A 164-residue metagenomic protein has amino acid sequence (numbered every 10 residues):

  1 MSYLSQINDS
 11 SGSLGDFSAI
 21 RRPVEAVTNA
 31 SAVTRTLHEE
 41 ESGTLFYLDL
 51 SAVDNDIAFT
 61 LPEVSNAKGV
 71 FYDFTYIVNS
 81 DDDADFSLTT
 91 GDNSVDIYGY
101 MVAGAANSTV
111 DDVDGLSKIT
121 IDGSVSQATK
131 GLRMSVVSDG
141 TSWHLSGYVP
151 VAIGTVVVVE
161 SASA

Functional and structural regions predicted by a protein language model:
S2-N107, V137-A164: Exposed extracellular interaction/assembly regions and N-terminal maturation sites
P62, S124-A128: Short, charge-rich binding segments
A106-T109, V113-G115: Acidic-leaning, charged glycine-interspersed low-complexity segments
G115-V125: A conserved acidic, glycine/proline-rich C-terminal tail/linker
K130-S138: Extracellular disulfide-bonded cysteine-rich modules/repeats
